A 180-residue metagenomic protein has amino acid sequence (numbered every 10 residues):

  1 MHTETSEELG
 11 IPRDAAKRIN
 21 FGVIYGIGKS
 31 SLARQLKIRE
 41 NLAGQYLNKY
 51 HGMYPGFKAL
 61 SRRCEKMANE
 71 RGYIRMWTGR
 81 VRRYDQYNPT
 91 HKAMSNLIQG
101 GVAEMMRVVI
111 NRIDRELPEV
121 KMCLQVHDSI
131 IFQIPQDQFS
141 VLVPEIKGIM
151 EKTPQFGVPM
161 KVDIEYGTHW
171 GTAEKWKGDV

Functional and structural regions predicted by a protein language model:
M1-V180: Conserved catalytic core of nucleotide polymerization and phosphodiester-bond processing enzymes
